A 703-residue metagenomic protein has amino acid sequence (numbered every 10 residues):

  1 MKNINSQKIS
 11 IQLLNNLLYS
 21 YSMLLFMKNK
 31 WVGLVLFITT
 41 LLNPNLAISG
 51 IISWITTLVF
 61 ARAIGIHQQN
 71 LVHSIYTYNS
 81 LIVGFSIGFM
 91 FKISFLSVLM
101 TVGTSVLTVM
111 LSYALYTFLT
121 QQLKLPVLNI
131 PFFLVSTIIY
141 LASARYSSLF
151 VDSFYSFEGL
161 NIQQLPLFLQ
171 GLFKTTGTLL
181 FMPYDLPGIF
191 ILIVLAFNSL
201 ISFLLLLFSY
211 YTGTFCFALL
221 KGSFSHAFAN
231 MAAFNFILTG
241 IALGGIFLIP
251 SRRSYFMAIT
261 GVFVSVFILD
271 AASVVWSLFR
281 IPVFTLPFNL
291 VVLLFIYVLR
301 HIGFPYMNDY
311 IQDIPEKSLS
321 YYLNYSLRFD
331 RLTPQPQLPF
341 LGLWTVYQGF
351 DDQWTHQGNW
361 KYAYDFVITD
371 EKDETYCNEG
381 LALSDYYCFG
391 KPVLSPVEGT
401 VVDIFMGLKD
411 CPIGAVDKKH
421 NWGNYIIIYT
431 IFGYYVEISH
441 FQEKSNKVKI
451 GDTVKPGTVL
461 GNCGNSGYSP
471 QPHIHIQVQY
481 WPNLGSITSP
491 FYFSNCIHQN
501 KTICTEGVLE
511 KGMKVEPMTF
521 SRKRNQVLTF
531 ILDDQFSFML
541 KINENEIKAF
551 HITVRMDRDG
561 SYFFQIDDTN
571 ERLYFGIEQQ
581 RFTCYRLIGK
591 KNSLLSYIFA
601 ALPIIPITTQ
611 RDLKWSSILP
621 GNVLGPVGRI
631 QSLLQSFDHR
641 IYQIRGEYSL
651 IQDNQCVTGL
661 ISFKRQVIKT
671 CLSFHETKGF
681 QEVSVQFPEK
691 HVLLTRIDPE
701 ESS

Functional and structural regions predicted by a protein language model:
M1-I66, I139, K174-M182, P187-N198 (+3 more regions): N-terminal signal-anchor module of multipass membrane proteins
N3, V127-M182, Q312-S320: Long hydrophobic alpha-helical segments that form multi-pass transmembrane helix bundles in integral membrane proteins
I75-Y76, S80-G159, S277, I281-P282: Membrane-interface helix-loop-helix junctions at boundaries between adjacent transmembrane segments
Y347, T355, L394, H420 (+2 more regions): Acidic, glycine-rich catalytic/binding loops that coordinate metals and/or anionic ligands
Y387-C388, P396-Q442: Zn2+-dependent peptidoglycan hydrolase active-site motif and core
G399-V401, G451-C463: A structural signal for short beta-strand/turn segments enriched in small hydrophobics and glycine
F405-V416, T458-I474, W481: Flexible, gly/ser-rich surface segments that form the specificity/activation loops bordering the active-site cleft
Y434-G457: Short histidine-centered loop motifs in beta-beta connectors
